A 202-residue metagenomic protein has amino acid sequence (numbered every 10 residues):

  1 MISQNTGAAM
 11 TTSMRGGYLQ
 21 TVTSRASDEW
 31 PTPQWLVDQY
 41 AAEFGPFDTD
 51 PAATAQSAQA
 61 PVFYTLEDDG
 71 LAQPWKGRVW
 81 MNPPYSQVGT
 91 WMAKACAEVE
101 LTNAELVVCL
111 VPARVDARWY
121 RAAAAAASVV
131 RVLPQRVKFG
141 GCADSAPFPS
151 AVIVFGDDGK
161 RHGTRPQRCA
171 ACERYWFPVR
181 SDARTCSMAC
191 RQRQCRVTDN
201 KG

Functional and structural regions predicted by a protein language model:
I2-G163, Y175, G202: Class I S-adenosyl-L-methionine-dependent methyltransferase catalytic core
H162-G202: BZIP DNA-binding basic region
